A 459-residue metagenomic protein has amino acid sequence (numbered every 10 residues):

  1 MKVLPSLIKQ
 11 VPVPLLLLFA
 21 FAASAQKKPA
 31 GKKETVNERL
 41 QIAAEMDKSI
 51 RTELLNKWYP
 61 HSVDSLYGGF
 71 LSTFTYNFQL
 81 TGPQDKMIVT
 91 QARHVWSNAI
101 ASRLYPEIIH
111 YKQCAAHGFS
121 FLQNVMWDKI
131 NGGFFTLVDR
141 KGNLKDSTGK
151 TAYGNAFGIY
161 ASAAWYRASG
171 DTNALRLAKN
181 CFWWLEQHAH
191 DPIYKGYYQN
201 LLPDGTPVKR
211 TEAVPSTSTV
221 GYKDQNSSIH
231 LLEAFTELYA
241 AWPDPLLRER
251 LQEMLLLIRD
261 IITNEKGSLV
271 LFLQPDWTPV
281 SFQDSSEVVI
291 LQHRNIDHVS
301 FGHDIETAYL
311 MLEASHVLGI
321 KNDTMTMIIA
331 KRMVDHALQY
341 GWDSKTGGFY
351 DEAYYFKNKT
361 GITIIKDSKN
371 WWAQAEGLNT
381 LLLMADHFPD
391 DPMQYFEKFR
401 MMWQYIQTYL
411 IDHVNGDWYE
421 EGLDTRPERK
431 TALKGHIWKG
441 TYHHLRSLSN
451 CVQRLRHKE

Functional and structural regions predicted by a protein language model:
M1-A30: Bacterial Sec-dependent N-terminal signal peptides
Q26-E459: Glycan-recognition and catalytic cores of secretory/periplasmic carbohydrate-active enzymes
